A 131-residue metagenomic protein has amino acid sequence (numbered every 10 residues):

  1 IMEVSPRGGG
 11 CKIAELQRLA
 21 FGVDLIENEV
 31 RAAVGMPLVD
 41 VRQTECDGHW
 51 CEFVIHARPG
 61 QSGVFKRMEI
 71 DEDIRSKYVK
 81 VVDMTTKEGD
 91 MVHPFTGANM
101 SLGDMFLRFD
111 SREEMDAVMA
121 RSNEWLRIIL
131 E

Functional and structural regions predicted by a protein language model:
S5-G63: Active-site "cap" helix and flanking loop/linker of ATP-utilizing ligase/carboxylase catalytic domains
L19, R67-I74, A120-E124: Short intrinsically disordered coil segments
A33, V54-H56, V82-T86, F106 (+1 more regions): Residues in well-ordered beta-strands of folded domains
D40-T44, E72-D73, M91-T96: Short proline/glycine-enriched turn/loop segments at secondary-structure junctions
D47-E52, F65, V79-V81, N99-D104: Active-site lining segments that contact anionic ligands and/or coordinate catalytic metals
H56-D90: Glycine-rich active-site loop/lid that clamps phosphate-bearing ligands
T86-E131: Generic C-terminus detector
